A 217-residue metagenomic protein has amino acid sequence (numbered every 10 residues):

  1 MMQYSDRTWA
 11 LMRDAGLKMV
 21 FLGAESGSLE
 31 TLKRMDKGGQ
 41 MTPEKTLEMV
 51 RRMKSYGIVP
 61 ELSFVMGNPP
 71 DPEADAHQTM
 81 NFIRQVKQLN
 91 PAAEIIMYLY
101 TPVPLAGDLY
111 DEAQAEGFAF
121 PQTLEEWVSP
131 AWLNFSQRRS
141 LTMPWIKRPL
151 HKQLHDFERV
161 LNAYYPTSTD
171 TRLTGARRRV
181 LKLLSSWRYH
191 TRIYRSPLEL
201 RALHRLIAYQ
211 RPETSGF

Functional and structural regions predicted by a protein language model:
M1-A176: A structural motif corresponding to the C-terminal lobe/cap of the Radical SAM core domain
D156-R159, A163-F217: Membrane-proximal basic amphipathic "stem/tether" segments
